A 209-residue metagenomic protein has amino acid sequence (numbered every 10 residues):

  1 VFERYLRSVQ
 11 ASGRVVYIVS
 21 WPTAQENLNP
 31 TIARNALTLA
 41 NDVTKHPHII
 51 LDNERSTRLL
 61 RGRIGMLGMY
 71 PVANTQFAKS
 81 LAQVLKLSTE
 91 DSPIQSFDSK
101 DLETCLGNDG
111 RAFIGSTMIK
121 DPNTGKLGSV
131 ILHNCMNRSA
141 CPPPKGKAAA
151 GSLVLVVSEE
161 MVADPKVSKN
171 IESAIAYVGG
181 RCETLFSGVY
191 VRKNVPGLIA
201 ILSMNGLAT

Functional and structural regions predicted by a protein language model:
V1-T209: Tubulin/FtsZ superfamily GTPase core signature
